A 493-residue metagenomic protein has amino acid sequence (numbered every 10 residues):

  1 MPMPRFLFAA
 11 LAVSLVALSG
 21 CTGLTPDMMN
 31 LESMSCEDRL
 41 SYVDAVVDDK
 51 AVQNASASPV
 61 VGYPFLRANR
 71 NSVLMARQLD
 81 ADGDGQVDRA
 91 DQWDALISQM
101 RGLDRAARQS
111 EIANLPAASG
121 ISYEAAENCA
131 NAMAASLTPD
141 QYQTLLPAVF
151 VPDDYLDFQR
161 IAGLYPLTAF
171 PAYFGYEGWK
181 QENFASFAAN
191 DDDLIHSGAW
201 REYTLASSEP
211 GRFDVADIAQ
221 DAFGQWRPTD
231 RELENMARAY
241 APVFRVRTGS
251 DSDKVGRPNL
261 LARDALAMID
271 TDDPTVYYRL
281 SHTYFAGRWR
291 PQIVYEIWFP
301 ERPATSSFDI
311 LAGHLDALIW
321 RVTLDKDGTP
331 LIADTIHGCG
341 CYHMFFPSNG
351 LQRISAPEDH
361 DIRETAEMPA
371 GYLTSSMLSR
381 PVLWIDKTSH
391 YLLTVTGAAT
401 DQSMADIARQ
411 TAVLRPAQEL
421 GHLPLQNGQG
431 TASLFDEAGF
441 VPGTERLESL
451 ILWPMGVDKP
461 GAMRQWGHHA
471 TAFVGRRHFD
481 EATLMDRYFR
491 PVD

Functional and structural regions predicted by a protein language model:
M1-A10: Bacterial N-terminal signal peptides that target proteins for export
L18-G20: C-terminal motif of bacterial Sec signal peptides marking the signal peptidase cleavage site
L24-F213, H314-D316, D327-D493: Domain-length functional cores that host ligand/cofactor binding and catalytic or interaction surfaces in mature
I161-L266, A304: Extended, regular secondary-structure scaffolds
D251-A333: Short N-terminal edge-element motif at the start of the domain
